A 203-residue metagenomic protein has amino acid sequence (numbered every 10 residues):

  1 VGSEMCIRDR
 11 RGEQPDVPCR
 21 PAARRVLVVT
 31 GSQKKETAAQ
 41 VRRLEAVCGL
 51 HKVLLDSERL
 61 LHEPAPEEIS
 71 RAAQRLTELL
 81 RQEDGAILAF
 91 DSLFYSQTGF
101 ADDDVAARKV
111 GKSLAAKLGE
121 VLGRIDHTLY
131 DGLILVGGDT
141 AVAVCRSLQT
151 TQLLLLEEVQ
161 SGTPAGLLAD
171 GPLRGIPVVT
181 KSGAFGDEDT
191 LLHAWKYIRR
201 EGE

Functional and structural regions predicted by a protein language model:
V1-I7: Short, small-residue-biased leader/transition segments that mark boundaries at the very start of proteins
S3, T30-Q33, F90-S92, V136-G138 (+1 more regions): Fold-independent oxyanion-binding glycine-rich loops and adjacent beta-strand/coil segments at enzyme active sites
R8-R10, L148-E158, K196-R200: A glycine- and small-aliphatic-rich helix-loop capping segment at beta-alpha/alpha-beta transitions that lines
V17-A22, L79-R81, I125-H127, E158 (+1 more regions): Solvent-exposed alpha-helices and their adjacent loops that cap or buttress functional pockets in soluble metabolic
V17-L114: Redox- and metal-dependent alpha/beta enzyme cores, enriched for Fe-S-associated oxidoreductases and cofactor-handling
A73-T77, G99-L155: Catalytic cores of soluble, metal-dependent hydrolases
Y130, L135-T190: Conserved, well-ordered active-site substructure
D189-E203: Extended hydrophobic packing segments that form well-structured cores
